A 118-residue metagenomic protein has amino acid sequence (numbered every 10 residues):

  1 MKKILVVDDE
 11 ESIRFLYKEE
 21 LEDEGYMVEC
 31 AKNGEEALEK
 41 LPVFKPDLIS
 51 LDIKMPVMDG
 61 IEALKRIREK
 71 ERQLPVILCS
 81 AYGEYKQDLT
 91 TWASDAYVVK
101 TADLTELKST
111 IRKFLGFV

Functional and structural regions predicted by a protein language model:
F15-D23: Charged docking surfaces used in two-component/phosphorelay signaling
G25-K32, K40: Short hydrophobic/Thr-rich beta-strand motif most characteristic of the beta2 strand and flanking loop of CheY-like
K32-E36, D59-E62: Acidic catalytic/metal-coordinating carboxylates
E39, I61-E71: Short amphipathic alpha-helix used as the core "switch/output" element in two-component signaling
F44-S50: Active-site beta3 strand of CheY-like receiver
M55: Receiver (REC) domain active-site loop signature in two-component systems and cognate sites in sensor histidine kinases
E62, G83-S109: Alpha4 helix (beta4-alpha4-beta5 surface) of REC/receiver domains from two-component response regulators
